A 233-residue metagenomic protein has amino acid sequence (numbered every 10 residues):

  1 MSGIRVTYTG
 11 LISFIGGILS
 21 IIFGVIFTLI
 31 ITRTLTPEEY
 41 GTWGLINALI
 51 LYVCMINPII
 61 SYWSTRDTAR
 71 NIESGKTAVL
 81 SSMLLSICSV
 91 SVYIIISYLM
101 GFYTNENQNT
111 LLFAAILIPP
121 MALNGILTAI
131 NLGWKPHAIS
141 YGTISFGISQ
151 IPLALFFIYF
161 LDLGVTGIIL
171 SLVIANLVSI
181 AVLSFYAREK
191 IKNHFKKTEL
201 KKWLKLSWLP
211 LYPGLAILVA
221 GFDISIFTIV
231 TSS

Functional and structural regions predicted by a protein language model:
M1-V6, L112, H137-G142, L161 (+3 more regions): Interhelical loop/hinge segments that connect adjacent transmembrane helices in multipass membrane
G3, R66-I72, P119-T143: Membrane-interface junctions at transmembrane-helix termini in multi-pass inner-membrane proteins
I4-P58, I151, W208-T231: Signature of the first transmembrane helix
T7-S20, K76-V79, I116, I130-L155: Alpha-helical transmembrane segments of multi-pass membrane transporters/permeases
Y8-S20, I46, I50-G101, N109: Membrane-water interface segments that mark the loop-to-transmembrane alpha-helix transition
G17, I21, A48-L51, S86 (+3 more regions): Residue-level recognition of pore/gate-forming positions within transmembrane alpha-helices of multi-pass
T32-T42, Y98-L112, W134-Y141, I148-I180: Membrane-interface helix-loop junctions in multi-pass transport and translocation proteins
L51-I56, S91-I95, Y103-L127, S140-I144 (+2 more regions): Alpha-helical transmembrane segments of multi-pass membrane proteins
